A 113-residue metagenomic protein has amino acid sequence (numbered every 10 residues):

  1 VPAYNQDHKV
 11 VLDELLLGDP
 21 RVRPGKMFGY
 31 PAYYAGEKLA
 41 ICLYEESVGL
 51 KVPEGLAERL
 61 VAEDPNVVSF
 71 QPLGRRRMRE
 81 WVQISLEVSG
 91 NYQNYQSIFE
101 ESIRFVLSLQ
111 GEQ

Functional and structural regions predicted by a protein language model:
V1-Q113: Charge-dense, helix-prone N-terminal extensions
